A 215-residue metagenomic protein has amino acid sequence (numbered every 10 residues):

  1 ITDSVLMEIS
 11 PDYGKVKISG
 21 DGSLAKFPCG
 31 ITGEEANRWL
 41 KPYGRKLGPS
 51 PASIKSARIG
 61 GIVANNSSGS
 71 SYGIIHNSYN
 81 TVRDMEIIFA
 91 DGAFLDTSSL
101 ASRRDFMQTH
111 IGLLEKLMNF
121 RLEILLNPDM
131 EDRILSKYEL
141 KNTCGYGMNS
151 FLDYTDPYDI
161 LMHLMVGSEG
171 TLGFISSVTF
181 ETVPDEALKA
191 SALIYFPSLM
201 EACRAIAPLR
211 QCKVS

Functional and structural regions predicted by a protein language model:
I1, I62-S71, Y158-T182: Conserved phosphate/anionic-ligand binding catalytic regions in large, soluble enzymes, centered on
D3-A52, V63, S67-F120, P184-P197: N-terminal glycine-rich flavin-associated loop
L24, E86, N127-M130, T143-C144 (+1 more regions): Extreme N-terminal "head/tail" segments of very large remodeling/mechanoenzyme assemblies
E34-K41, E86, G145-N149, M162 (+2 more regions): Predominant activation on well-ordered alpha-helical scaffold segments within soluble catalytic domains
L40-S53, A57, G145-V166: Short, hydrophobic/aliphatic alpha-helical segments
A101-Y158: Phosphate/pyrophosphate- and phosphate-bearing ligand-binding catalytic cores of soluble enzymes
D153-L172, A190, I194-C212: Long hydrophobic segments that form regular secondary structure
V178, V183, R210-S215: Terminal amphipathic helices with adjacent charged low-complexity linkers/tails
